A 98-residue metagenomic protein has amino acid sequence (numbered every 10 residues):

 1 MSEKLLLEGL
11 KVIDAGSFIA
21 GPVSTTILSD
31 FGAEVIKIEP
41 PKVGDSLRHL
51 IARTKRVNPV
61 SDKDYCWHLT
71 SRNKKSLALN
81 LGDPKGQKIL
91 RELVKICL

Functional and structural regions predicted by a protein language model:
M1-L98: N-terminal helix-loop segment corresponding to the beta1-alpha1 unit of nucleotide/adenylate-binding folds
